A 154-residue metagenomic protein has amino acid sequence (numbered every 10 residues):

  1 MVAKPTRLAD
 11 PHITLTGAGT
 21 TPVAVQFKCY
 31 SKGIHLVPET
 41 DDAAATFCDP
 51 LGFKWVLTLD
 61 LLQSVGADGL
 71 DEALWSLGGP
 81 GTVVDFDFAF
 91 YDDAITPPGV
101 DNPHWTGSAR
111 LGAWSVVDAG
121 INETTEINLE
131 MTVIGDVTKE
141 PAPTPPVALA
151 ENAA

Functional and structural regions predicted by a protein language model:
M1-K4, E130-A154: Viral virion structural and adsorption modules
M1-V65, S108-N128: Solvent-exposed edge beta-strands and adjacent loop segments that serve as assembly or binding interfaces
A3-T16, A89-F90, A94-S108, A150-A154: Surface-exposed, hydrophilic segments of mature proteins
T21-V23, V37, V56, L70-A73 (+4 more regions): Intrinsically disordered, low-complexity, compositionally biased regions/tails
C29, A89-E140: Short beta-strand and beta-hairpin "edge-sheet" elements
D41-A43, L59, F88-I95, K139-V147: Short C-terminal domain-edge/linker segments immediately following a structured domain
D49-P98: Structured, beta-strand-rich domain cores that present glycine/charged loop surfaces used to bind extended ligands
D71-G78, G99-H104, E126-I127, P145-P146: "Short basic amphipathic alpha-helical interaction patches in structured regions
